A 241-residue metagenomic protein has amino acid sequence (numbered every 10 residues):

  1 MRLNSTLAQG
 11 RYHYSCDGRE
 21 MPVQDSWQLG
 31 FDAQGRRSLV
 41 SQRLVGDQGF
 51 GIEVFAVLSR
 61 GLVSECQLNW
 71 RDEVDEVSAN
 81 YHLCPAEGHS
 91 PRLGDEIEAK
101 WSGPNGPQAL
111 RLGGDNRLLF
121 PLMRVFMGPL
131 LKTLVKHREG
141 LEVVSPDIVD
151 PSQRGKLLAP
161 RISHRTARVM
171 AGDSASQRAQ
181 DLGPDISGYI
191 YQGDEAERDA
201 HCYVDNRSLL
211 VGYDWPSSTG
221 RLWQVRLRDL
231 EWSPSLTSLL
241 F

Functional and structural regions predicted by a protein language model:
M1-I52, R71-N80, P146-M170, L240: N-terminal cleavable signal peptides for secretion/export
R2-Q9, H13-C16, G88-I186: Solvent-exposed helix/loop surface patches that form functional interfaces
N4-R11, Q34-V40, G61-Q67, R92-E98 (+2 more regions): Short, hydrophobic/aromatic-rich segments at coil-to-beta transitions
G18-V23, V45-E53, E73-A79, G103-L112 (+2 more regions): Short, surface-exposed beta-strand/loop "edge" segments at domain boundaries and coil↔beta transitions
D25-A33, F55-V57, Y81-P91, I162 (+2 more regions): Short, exposed beta-strand/loop patches in secreted or surface proteins that constitute
R43-G103: Hydrophobic/aromatic-rich structural module bridging two neighboring secondary-structure elements via a short loop
V54-G61, D115-N116, A200-V211: Extended Gly/Ser/Thr-rich low-complexity repeat segments, especially those forming or decorating extracellular
I190-F241: C-terminal structured interaction module
